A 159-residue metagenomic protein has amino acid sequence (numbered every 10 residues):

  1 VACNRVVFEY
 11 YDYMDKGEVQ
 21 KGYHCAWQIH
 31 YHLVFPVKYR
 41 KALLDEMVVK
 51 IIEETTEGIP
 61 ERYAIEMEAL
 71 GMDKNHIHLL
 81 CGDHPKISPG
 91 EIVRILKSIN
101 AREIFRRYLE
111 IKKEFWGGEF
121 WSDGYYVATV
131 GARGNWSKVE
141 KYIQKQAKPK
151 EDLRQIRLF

Functional and structural regions predicted by a protein language model:
V1-F159: Basic nucleic-acid-binding interfaces
